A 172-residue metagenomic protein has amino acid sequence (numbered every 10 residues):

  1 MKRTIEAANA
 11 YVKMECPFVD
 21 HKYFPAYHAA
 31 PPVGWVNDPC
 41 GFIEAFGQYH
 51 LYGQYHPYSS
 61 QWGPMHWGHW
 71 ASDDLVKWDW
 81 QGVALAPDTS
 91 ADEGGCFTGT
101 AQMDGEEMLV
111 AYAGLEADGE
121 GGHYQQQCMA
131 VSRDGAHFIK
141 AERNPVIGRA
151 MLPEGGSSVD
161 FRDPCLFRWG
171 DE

Functional and structural regions predicted by a protein language model:
M1-E172: Beta-rich carbohydrate-recognition and catalytic domains
